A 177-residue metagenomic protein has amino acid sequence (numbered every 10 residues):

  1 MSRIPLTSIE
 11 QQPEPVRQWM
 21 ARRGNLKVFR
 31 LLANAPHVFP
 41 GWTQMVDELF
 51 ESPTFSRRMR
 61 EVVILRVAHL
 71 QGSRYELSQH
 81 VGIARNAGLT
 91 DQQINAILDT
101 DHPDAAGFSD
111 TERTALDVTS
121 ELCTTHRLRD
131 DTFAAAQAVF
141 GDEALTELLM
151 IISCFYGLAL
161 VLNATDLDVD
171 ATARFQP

Functional and structural regions predicted by a protein language model:
M1-P177: Hydrophobic alpha-helical segments
